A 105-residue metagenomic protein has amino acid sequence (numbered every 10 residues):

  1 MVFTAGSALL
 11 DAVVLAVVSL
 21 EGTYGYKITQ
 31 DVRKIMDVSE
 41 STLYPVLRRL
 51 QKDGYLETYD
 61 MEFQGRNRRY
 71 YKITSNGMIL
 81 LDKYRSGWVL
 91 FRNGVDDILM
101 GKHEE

Functional and structural regions predicted by a protein language model:
V2-Y44: N-terminal helix-turn-helix DNA-binding core of bacterial DNA-binding proteins
T42, L80-K83: Alpha-helical initiation/capping and key positions within long helical/coiled-coil segments
L47-R49: Short, hydrophobic-biased segments on the C-terminal half of alpha helices that form "recognition helices"
D53-N67, K72: Beta-hairpin "wing" of winged helix-turn-helix
D82-E105: Amphipathic alpha-helical dimerization/coiled-coil segments that flank or bridge DNA-binding/regulatory modules
